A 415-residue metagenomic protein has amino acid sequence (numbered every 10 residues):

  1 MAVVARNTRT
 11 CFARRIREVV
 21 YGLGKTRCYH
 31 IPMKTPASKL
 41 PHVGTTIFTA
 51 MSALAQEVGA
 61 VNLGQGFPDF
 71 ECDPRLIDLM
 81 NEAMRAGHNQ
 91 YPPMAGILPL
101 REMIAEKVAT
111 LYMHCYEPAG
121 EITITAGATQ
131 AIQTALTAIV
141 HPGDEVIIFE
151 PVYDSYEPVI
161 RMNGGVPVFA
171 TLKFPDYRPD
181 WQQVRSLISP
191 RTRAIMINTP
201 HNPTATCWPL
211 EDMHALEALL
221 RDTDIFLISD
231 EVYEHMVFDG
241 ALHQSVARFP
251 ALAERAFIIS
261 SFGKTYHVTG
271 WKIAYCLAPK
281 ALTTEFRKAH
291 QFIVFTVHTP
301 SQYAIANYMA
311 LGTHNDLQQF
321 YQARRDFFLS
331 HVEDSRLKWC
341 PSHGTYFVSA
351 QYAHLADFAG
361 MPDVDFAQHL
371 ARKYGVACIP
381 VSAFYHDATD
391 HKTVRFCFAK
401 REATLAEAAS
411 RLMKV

Functional and structural regions predicted by a protein language model:
K25-P32, E106, R185-S186, A359-G360 (+2 more regions): PLP-dependent enzyme catalytic core of the Aspartate aminotransferase-like
K34-G127, T134, Y308-L311: N-terminal small-domain helix-loop-helix segment of the aminotransferase-like
A138-I160: Conserved PLP-anchoring active-site segment centered on the Schiff-base-forming lysine
M162-V168: A short helix-loop-beta submotif of the ANL/AMP-binding
G165, D222-I225, A253-E254: A short helix->loop->beta-strand "cap" motif at the edges of active sites that frequently abuts
L172-D239: Active-site phosphate-binding strand-loop segment of PLP-dependent enzymes
R255-G344: PLP-dependent aminotransferase class I/II
Y321-Q322, S335-K373: Conserved PLP-binding catalytic core of the aspartate aminotransferase-like
